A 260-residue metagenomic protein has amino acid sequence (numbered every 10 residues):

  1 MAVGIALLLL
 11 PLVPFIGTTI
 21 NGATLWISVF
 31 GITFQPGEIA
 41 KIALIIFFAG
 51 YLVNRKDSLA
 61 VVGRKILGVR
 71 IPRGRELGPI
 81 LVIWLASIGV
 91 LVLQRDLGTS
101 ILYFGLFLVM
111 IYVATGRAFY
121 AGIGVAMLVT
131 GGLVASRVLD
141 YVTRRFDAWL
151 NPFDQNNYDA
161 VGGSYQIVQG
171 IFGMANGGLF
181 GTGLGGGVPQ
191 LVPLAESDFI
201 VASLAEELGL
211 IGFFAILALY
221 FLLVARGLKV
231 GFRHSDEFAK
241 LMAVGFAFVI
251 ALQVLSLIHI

Functional and structural regions predicted by a protein language model:
M1-G162, A202-S256: Hydrophobic alpha-helical transmembrane segments of multi-pass inner membrane proteins, especially in bacterial systems
S164-F180: Extracytosolic (periplasmic/ER-lumenal) interhelical loops and adjacent juxtamembrane/interface segments of multi-pass
G178-I211, F238: Long extracytoplasmic/lumenal interhelical loops at the membrane interface of multi-pass membrane proteins
I258-I260: Conserved small/polar residues in nucleotide/adenosyl-binding loops
